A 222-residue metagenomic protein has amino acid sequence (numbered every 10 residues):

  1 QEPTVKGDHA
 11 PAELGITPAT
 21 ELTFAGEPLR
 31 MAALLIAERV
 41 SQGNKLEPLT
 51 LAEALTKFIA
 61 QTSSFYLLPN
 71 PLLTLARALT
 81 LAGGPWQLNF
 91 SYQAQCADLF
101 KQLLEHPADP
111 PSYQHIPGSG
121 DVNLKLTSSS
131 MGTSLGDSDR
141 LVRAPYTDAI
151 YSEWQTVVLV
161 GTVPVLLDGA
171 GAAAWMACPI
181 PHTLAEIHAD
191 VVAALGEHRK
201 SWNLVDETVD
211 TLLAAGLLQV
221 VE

Functional and structural regions predicted by a protein language model:
Q1-D139: Glycine-rich, often acidic-flanked micro-motifs that create phosphate/phosphodiester-binding or positioning elements
E13, F58, E153-V157, L166 (+2 more regions): Generic signal for short, ordered secondary-structure residues within or immediately flanking folded domains
L22, R39, A54-L55, T80 (+6 more regions): Aromatic-enriched hydrophobic runs in primary sequence
L81-L99, D148, S152-Q155, R199-Q219: A broadly tuned preference for mixed-charge, low-complexity surface segments
P111-M176, D206, Q219-E222: Acidic, low-complexity/disordered tracts enriched in E/D and polar residues
V163-E222: Long, charge-rich, low-complexity alpha-helical segments
